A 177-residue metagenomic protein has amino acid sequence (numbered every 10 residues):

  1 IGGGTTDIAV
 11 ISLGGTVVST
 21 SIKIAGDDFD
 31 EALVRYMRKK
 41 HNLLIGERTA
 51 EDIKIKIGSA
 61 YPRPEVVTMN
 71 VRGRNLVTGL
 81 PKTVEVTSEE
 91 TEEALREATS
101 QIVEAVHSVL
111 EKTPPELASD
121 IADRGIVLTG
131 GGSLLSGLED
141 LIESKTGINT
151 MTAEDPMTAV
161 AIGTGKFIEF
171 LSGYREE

Functional and structural regions predicted by a protein language model:
I1-T16, E65, S136, T164: Gly/Thr-rich phosphate-binding beta-strand-loop-beta motif of the actin/hexokinase/Hsp70
I11-T99: Phosphate-binding glycine-rich/basic clefts of nucleotide- and phosphate-handling proteins, predominantly
G15-V17, S119-R124, T146-N149: Short, surface-exposed connector motifs at secondary-structure boundaries
L33, V106, L128, T164: Residue-level signature of catalytic and energy-coupling elements of molecular machines, predominantly ATP/GTP-dependent
G46, A50, E65, K166-E177: Acidic, glycine/GT-rich loop-and beta-edge segments that sit at the periphery of enzyme/chaperone cores
A94-I121, F167-F170: Phosphate/ATP-binding catalytic cores across multiple sugar-kinase/actin-like superfamilies, primarily ASKHA
A118-I142: Glycine-rich phosphate-binding loops at beta-strand->alpha-helix junctions
D140-G165, Y174: Conserved phosphate-binding/catalytic loops in two-lobed NTP-binding clefts
